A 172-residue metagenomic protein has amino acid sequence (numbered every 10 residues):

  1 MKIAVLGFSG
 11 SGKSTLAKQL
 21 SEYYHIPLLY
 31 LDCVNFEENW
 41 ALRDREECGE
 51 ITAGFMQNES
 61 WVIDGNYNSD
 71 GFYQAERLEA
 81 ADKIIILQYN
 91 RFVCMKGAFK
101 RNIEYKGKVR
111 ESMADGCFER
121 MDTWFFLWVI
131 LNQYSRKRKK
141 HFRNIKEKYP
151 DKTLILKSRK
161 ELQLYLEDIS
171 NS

Functional and structural regions predicted by a protein language model:
K2: Walker A (P-loop) ATP-phosphate-binding motif of ABC ATPase nucleotide-binding domains
V5: Hydrophobic anchor at the beta1->P-loop junction of P-loop NTPases
S9: The conserved Walker
K13: Conserved lysine of the Walker
L16: Hydrophobic positions on the alpha1 helix immediately C-terminal to the Walker A/P-loop
L29-D82: Conserved nucleotide-sensing/catalytic segment adjacent to the nucleotide-binding pocket in NTP-handling enzymes
Y89-K137: A glycine- and Lys/Arg-enriched "phosphate-lid" helix/loop adjacent to the NTP-binding pocket of small-molecule kinases
V129-S172: NTP-dependent small-molecule kinase module
